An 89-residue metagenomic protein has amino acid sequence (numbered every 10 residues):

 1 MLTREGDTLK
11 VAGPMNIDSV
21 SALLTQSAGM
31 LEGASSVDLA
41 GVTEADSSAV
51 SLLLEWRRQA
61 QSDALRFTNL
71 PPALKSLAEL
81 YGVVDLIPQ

Functional and structural regions predicted by a protein language model:
M1-S48, E55-Q89: STAS-like cytosolic regulatory interaction modules
